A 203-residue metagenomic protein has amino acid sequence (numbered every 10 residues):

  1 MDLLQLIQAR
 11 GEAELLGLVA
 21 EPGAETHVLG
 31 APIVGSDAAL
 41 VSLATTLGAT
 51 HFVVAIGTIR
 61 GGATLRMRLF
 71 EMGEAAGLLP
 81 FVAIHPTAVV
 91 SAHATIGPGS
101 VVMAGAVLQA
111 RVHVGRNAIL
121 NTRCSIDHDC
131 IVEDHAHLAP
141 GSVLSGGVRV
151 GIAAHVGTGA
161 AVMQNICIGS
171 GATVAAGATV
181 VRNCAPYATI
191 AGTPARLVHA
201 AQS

Functional and structural regions predicted by a protein language model:
M1-I7: Glycine-rich adenosine-cofactor-binding loop
L6, M72-A76, D134: Alpha-helical structural signal in soluble globular domains
I7-G11, A44: Active-site catalytic pocket residues across diverse enzymes, especially alpha/beta-hydrolases
R10-V28: NAD(P)-binding Rossmann-fold cofactor-contacting core
G11-E12, G73-L78, G169, R182: Short helix-capping segments at alpha-helix termini
E25-H85, V89: Phosphate-bearing ligand-interacting subdomains that bind or position ATP/ADP/UDP/GDP/NAD(P) or nucleotide-linked
V82-A191, A195-V198: Structural signal for interior beta-strand "rungs" in well-ordered beta-sheet cores of soluble enzyme domains
H199-S203: Generic C-terminal helix-cap and adjacent flexible tail
